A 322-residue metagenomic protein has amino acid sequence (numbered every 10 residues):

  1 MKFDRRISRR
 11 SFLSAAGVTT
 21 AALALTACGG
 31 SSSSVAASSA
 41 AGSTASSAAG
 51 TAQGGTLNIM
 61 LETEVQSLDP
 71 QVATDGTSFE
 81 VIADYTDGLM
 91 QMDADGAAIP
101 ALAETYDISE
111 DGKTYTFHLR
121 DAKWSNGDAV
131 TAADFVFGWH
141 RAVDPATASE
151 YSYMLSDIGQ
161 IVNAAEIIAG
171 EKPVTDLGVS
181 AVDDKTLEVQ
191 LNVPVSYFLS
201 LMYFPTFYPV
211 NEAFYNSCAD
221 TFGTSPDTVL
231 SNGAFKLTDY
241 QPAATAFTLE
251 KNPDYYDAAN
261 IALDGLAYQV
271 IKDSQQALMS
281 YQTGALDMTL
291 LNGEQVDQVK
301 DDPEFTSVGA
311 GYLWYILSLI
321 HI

Functional and structural regions predicted by a protein language model:
M1-I7, S11-A27: N-terminal secretory signal peptides
C28-S38: Bacterial lipoprotein signal-peptidase II cleavage site
M60-E110, L230: N-terminal lobe/hinge region of extracytoplasmic solute-binding protein
E104-M154, E188: Aromatic- and charge-enriched surface segment that lines or borders ligand/interaction sites
D134-V136, V143, T147-A213: Surface-exposed binding/hinge segments that line and control ligand-binding clefts or catalytic entry sites
K185, L191-I261, G265: Gly/Pro-rich hinge or "lid" segments in bacterial periplasmic/extracellular proteins
P253-V299, G311: Ligand-site clamp/hinge motif
I320-I322: Conserved small/polar residues in nucleotide/adenosyl-binding loops
